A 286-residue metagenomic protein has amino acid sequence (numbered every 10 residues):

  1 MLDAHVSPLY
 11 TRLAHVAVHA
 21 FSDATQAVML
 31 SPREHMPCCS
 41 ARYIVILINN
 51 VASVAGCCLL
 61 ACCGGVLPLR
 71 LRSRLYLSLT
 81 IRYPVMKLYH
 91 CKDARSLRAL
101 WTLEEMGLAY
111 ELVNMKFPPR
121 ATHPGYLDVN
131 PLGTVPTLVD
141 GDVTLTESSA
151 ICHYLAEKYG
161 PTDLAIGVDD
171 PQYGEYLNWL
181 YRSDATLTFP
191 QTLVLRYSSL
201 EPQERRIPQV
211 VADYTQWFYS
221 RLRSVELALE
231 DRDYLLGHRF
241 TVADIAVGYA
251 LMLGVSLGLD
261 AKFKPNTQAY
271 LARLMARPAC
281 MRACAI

Functional and structural regions predicted by a protein language model:
A4-V6, T11, V16, A20 (+3 more regions): Short hydrophobic alpha-helical segments enriched in small aliphatic residues
R12, R33, R42, R70-R74 (+1 more regions): Basic polycationic patches enriched in arginine
C38-C39, C57-C58, C62-C63: Cysteine-centered motifs
Y76-Q209: GST-like domain detector, emphasizing the conserved glutathione-binding G-site in the N-terminal thioredoxin-like
L180-P278: GST-like fold's C-terminal all-alpha helical module
